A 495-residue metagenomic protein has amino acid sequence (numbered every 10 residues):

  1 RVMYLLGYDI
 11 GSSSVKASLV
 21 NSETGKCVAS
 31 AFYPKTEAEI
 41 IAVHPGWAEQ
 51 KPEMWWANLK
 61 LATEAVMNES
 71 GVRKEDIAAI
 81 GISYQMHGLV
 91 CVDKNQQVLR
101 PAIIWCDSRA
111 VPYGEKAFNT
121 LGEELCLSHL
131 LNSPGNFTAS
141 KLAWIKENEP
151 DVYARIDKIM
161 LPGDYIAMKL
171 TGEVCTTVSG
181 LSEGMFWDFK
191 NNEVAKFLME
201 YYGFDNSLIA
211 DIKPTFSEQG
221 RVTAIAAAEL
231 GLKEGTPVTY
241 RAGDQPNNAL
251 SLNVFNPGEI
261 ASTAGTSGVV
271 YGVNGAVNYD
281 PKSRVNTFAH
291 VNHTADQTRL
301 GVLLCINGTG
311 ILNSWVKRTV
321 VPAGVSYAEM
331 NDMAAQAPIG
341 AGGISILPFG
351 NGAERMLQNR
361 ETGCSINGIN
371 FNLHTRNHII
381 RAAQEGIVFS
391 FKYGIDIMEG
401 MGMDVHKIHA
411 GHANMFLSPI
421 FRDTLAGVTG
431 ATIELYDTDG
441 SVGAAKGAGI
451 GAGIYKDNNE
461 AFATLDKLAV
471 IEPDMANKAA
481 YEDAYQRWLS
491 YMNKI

Functional and structural regions predicted by a protein language model:
R1-R100, P112, K116, R155 (+6 more regions): N-terminal glycine/serine-rich phosphate-binding loop of ATP-dependent small-molecule kinases, especially carbohydrate
L5-G7, L19, V111, F118-C175 (+4 more regions): Active-site core segments that coordinate phosphate-bearing ligands/cofactors across diverse enzyme families
G25, K35-A38, G88, Q97 (+6 more regions): Surface-exposed, flexible loop/turn segments at secondary-structure boundaries
G25, K51, I80, D107 (+3 more regions): Residue-level signal for inorganic ion chemistry
K26, Y33-P34, W105, L181 (+1 more regions): A generic structural motif
G46, E64, N68-W105, L131-N136 (+4 more regions): Short beta-strand-loop/turn "lid" adjacent to the catalytic site in phosphate-handling enzymes
W47, W55-W56, W105, W144 (+2 more regions): Signature tryptophan residues that serve as conserved aromatic anchors
L208, P214, Q245: Extracytoplasmic ligand-binding clamshell segments of periplasmic binding protein
